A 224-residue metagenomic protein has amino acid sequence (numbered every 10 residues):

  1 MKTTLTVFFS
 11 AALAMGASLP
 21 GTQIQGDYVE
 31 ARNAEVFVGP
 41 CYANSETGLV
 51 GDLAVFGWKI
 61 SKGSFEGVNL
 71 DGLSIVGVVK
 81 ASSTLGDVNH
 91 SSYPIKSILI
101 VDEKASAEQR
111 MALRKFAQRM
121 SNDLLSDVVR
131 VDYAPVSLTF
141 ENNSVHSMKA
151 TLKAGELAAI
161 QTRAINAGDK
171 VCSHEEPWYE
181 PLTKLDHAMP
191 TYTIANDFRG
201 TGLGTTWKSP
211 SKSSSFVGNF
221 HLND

Functional and structural regions predicted by a protein language model:
M1-T4, P20: A detector of low-complexity, intrinsically disordered, Ser/Thr/Gly/Pro/Ala-rich segments
T3-M15: Sec-dependent N-terminal signal peptides
F8-F9, F37, Y42, F56 (+6 more regions): Phenylalanine-focused residue identity feature
A14, G39-C41, G63-F65, S106 (+1 more regions): Generic "edge-of-domain/loop-turn" microfeature
L19-V101: N-terminal Sec/ER secretory leader and immediately downstream segment of secreted/extracellular precursors
K96, I100-F216, F220: Mature, soluble, non-transmembrane domains
N223-D224: Short, solvent-exposed mixed-charge patches
